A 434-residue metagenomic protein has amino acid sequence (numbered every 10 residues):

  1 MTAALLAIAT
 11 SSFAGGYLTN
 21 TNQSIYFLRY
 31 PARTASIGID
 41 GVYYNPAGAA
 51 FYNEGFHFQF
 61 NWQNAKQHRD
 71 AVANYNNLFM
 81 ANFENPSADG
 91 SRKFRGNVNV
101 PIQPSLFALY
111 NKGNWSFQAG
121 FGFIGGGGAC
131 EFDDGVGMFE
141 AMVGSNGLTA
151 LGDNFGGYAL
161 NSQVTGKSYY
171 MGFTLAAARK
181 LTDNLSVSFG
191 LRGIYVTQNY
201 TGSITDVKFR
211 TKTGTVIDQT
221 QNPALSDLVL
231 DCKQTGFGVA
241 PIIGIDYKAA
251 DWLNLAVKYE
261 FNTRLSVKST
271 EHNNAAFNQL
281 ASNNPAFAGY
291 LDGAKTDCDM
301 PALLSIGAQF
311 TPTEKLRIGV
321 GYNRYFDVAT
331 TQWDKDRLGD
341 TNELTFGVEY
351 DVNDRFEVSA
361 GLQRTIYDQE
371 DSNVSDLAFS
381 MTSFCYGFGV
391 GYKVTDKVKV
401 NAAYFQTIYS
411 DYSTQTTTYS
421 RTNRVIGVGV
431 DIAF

Functional and structural regions predicted by a protein language model:
M1-A14: Gram-negative bacterial Sec-dependent N-terminal signal peptides
A7-I8, G41, F237: Exposed boundary/loop context
S11-G126, L377-M381: N-terminal, post-signal peptide beta-strand-biased segments of exported outer-membrane/organellar beta-barrel and other
G15-A32, I37, Q103-S105, L109-F434: Outer-membrane beta-barrel porins/channels
